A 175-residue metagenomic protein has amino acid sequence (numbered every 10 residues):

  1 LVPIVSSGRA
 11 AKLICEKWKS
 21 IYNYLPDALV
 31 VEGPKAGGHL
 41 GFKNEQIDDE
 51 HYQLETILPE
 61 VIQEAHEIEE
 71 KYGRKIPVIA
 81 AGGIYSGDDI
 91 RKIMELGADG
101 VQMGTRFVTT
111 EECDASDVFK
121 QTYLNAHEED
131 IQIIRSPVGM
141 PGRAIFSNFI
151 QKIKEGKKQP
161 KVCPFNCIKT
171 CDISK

Functional and structural regions predicted by a protein language model:
L1-D48: Conserved alpha/beta-domain cores
V2-P3, V78-A80: Short catalytic-loop micro-motif centered on adjacent basic/acidic residues
P26, A36-I79, Y85-K175: Conserved active-site-proximal phosphate/metal-binding subdomains
